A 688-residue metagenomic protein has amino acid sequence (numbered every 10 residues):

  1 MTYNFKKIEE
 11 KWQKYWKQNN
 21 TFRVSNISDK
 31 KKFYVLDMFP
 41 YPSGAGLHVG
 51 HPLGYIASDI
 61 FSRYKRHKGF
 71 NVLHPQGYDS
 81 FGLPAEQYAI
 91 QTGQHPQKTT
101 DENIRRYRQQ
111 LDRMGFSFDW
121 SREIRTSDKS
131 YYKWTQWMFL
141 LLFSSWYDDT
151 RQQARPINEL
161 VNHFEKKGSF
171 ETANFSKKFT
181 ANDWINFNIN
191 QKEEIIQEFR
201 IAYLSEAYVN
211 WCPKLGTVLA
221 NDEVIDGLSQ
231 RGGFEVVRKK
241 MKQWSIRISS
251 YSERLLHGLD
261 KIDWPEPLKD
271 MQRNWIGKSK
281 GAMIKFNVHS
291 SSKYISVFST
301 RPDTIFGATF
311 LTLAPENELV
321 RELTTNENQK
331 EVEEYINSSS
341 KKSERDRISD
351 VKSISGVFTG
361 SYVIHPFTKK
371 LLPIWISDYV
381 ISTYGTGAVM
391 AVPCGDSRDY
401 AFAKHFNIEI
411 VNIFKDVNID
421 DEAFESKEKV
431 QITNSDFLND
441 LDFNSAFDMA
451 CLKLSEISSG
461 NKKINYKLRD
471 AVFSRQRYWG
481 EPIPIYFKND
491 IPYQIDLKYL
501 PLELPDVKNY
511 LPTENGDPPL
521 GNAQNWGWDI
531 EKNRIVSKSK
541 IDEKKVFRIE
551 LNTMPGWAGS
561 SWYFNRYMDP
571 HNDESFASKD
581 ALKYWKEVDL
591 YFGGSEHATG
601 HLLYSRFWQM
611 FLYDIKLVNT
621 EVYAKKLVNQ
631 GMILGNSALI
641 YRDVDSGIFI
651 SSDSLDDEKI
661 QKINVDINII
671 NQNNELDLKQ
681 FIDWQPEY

Functional and structural regions predicted by a protein language model:
M1-L36, R66-P75, T99-R105, W264 (+2 more regions): Conserved oxyanion/phosphate-binding beta-strand-loop segments in alpha/beta enzyme cores
T2, K11, Y15-N19, T92-V297 (+5 more regions): Residue patterns forming the tRNA-binding/recognition surfaces of aminoacyl-tRNA synthetases and related DALR
S25-P96, T100, I124-T135, S299-T300 (+2 more regions): N-terminal catalytic cores of NTP/NDP-binding nucleotidyl/phosphoryl-transfer enzymes
P42-L73, S229, Y384-F414, W479-Y688: Conserved active-site neighborhood of enzyme catalytic/cofactor-binding cores
S58, N71, N317-N418, E422: Catalytic alpha/beta core of large soluble enzyme barrels
F179-E198, S205-E206, E223, R231-G232 (+2 more regions): Short acidic, Pro/Gly- and aromatic-enriched capping/linker segments at domain boundaries
I284, S296, T359-W375, Y379-I381 (+3 more regions): Active-site and channel-lining beta-strand-loop segments that bind or position nucleotide-derived/phosphorylated
